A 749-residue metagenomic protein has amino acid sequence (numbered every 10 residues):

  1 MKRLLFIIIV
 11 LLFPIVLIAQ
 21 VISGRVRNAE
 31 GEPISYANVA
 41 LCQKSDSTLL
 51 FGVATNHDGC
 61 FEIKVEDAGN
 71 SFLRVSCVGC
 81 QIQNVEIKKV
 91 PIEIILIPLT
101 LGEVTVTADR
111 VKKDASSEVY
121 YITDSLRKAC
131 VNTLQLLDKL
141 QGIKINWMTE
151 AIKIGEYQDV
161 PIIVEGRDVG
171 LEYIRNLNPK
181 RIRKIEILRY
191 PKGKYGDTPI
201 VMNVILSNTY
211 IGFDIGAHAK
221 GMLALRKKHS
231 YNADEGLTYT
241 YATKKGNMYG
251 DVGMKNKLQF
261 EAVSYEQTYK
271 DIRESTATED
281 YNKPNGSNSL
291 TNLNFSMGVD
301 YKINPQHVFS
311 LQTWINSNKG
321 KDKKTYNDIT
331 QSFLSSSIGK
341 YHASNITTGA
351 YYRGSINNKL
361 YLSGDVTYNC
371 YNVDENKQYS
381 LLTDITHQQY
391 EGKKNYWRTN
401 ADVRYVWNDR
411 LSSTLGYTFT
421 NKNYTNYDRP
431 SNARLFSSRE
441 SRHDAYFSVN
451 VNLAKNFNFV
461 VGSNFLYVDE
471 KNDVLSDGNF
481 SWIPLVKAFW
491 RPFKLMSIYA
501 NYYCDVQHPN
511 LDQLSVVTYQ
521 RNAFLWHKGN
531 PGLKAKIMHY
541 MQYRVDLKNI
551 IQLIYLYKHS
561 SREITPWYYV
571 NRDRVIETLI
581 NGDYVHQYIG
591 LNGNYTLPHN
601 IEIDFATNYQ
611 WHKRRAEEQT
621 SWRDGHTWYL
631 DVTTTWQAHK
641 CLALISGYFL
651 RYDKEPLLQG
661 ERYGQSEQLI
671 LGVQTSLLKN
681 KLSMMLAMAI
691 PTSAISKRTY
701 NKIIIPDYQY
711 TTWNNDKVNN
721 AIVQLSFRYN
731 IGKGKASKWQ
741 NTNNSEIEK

Functional and structural regions predicted by a protein language model:
S23-S35: Structural motif
G31, C60, D109-K323, S337-C370 (+11 more regions): Membrane-proximal, glycine/serine-rich, low-complexity loop/turn segments characteristic of large bacterial
A40-C42, R74-C80, V90-L126, R189 (+1 more regions): Short, acidic, small-residue-rich periplasmic hinge/interaction motif at the N-terminus of Gram-negative outer-membrane
S45-C60: Short, acidic Ser/Thr/Gly-rich low-complexity loop/linker segments typical of extracellular and cell-surface proteins
N176-L177, K227-Y231, N285-T291, S336-S344 (+9 more regions): Replace "Gram-negative outer membrane beta-barrel proteins" with "bacterial and organellar outer membrane beta-barrel
H229-Y231, E261-T276, K321-S332, S337 (+12 more regions): Outer-membrane beta-barrel translocator domains and adjoining extracellular loop/strand segments of Gram-negative
G246, N292-G320, I338-L475, N479-S481 (+5 more regions): Face-selective signature of the C-terminal outer-membrane beta-barrel domain
Y609-R614, L630-L677, K681-T711: C-terminal beta-barrel architecture of Gram-negative outer-membrane proteins
